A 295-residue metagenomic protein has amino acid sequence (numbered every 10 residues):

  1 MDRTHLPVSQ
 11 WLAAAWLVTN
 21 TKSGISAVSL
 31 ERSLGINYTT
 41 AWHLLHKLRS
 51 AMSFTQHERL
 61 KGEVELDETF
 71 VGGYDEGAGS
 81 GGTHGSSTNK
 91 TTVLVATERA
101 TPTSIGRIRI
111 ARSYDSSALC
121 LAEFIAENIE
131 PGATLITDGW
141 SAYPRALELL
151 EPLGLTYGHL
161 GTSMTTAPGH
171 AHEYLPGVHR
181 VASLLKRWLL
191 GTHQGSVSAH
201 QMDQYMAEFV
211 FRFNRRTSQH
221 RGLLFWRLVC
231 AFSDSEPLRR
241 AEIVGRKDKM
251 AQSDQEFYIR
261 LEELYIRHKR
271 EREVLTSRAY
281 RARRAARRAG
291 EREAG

Functional and structural regions predicted by a protein language model:
M1-G295: Residue-level recognition of single "structural anchor" positions that define or cap local secondary structure
